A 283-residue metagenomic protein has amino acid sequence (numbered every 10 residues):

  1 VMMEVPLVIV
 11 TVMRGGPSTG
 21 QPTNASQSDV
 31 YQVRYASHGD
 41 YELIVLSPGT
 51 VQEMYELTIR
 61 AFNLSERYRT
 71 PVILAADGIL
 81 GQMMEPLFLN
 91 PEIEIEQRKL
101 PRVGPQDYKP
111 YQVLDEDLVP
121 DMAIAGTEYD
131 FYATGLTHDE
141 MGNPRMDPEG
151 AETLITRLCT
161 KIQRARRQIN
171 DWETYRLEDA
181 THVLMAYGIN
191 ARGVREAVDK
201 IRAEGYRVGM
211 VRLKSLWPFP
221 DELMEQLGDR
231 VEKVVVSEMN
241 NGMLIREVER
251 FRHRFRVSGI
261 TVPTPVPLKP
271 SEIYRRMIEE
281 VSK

Functional and structural regions predicted by a protein language model:
V1, T11-T19, T50-Q52, G78-L80 (+2 more regions): Acidic, glycine-rich active-site loops and adjacent beta-strand->loop/helix elements that engage anionic groups
E4-G16, Q97-G104: A glycine-rich helix N-cap at a beta->alpha junction
S18-A25, E56-I59, M83-N90, E94 (+2 more regions): Short acidic, glycine/serine/threonine-rich loops at helix termini
N24-G78, N90, R102-V103: Conserved thiamine diphosphate
V72-E173: Conformationally flexible catalytic loops at phosphate/diphosphate-handling active centers
V194-L227: Generic long, charged, amphipathic alpha-helical segments
E232, E238-K283: Peripheral docking tails and interdomain loops at the edges of cofactor- or intermediate-handling domains
